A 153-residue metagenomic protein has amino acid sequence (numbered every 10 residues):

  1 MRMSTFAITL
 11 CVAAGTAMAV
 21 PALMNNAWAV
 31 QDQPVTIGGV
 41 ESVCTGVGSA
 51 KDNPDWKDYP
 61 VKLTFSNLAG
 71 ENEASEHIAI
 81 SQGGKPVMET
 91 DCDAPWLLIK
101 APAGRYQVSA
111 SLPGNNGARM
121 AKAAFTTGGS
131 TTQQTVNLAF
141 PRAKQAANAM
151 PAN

Functional and structural regions predicted by a protein language model:
M1-P21: Gram-negative bacterial Sec-dependent N-terminal signal peptides
A14, G46-G48, P95: General secretory precursor processing signal
V20-E76, I80, L112-N153: Primarily secretory-pathway and cell-envelope proteins
K85-A94: Short, acidic Ser/Thr/Gly-rich low-complexity loop/linker segments typical of extracellular and cell-surface proteins
A94-K100: Short, surface-exposed beta-strand/beta-hairpin micro-motifs centered on an aromatic residue
G104-A110: A short tyrosine-centered beta-strand micro-motif
